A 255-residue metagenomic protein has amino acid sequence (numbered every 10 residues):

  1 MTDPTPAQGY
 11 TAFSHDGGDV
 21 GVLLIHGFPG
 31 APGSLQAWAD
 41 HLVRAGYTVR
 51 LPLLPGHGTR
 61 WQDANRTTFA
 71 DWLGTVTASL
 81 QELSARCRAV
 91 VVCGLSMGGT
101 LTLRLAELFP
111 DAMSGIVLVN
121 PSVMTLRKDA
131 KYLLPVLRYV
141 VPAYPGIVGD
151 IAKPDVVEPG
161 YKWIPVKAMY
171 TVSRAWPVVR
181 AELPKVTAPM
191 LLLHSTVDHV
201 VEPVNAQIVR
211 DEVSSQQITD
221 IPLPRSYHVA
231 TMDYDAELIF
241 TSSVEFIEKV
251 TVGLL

Functional and structural regions predicted by a protein language model:
V43-W61: Conserved alpha/beta-hydrolase
R50, Q207, D211-V229: Catalytic histidine neighborhood in serine/cysteine hydrolases with alpha/beta-hydrolase-type architecture
G94-G98, T102: Gly/Ala-rich beta-loop-alpha elbow adjacent to hydrolase catalytic centers
V117-L126: Active-site nucleophile loop of the alpha/beta-hydrolase fold
P165-L183, A188: Active-site nucleophile elbow and catalytic-triad environment of alpha/beta-hydrolase enzymes
V186, L192-H194, D198: Short beta-strand/loop motif that positions the catalytic acidic residue of the alpha/beta-hydrolase fold
H199-N205: Conserved alpha/beta-hydrolase "acid-adjacent" motif
R225-L255: Catalytic active-site module of serine/aspartate enzymes centered on a nucleophile-bearing elbow/loop
